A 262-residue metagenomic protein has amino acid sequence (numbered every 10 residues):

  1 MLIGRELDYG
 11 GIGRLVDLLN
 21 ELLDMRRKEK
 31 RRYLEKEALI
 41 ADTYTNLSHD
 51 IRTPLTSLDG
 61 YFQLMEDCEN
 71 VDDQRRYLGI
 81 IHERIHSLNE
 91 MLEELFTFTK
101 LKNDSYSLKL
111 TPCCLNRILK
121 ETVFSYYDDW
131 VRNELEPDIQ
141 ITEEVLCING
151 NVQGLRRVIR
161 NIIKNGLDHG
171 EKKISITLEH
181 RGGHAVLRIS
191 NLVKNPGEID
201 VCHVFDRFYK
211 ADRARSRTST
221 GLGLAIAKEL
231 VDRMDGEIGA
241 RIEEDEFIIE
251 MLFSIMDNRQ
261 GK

Functional and structural regions predicted by a protein language model:
N103-L108, C147-G150: Conserved micro-motifs of the catalytic ATP-binding
K109-F124: A conserved beta-strand-to-alpha-helix junction within the catalytic ATP-binding
T111-P112, E136-L146: Conserved catalytic submotifs in the C-terminal HATPase_c
K173-H184: Short beta-strand/loop element within the Bergerat-fold HATPase_c
P196-Y209: Short conserved segment of the HATPase_c
G223, A227: Short alpha-helical Gxxx[C/S/T] motif in the catalytic ATP-binding
